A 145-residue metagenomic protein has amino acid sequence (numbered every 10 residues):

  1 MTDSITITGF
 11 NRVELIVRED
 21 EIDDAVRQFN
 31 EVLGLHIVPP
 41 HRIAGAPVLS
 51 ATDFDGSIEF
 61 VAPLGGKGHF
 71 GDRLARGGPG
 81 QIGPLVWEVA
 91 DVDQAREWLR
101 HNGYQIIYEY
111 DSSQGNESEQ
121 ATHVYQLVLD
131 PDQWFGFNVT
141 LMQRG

Functional and structural regions predicted by a protein language model:
M1-T6, S50-T52, E59, W87 (+1 more regions): Vicinal oxygen chelate
M1-V26, I82-W87, M142-G145: N-terminal beta-strand motif that seeds the catalytic metal site of vicinal oxygen chelate
R12, S57-E59: Structural preference for beta-strand elements that scaffold enzyme active sites
D20-I37, D93-G103: Amphipathic alpha-helical segments
L33-I37, E59-F60, G68-H69, F135-N138: Short loop/beta submotifs within extracellular cysteine-rich repeat domains
I37-P40, Y108: A short coil-to-beta-strand element that immediately follows conserved catalytic motifs
H41-P47: Short glycine/proline-centered loop/turn elements that form peptide/ligand docking sites
P63-P84, V89-A90, L99-R100: Charged surface patches that recognize polyanionic ligands
